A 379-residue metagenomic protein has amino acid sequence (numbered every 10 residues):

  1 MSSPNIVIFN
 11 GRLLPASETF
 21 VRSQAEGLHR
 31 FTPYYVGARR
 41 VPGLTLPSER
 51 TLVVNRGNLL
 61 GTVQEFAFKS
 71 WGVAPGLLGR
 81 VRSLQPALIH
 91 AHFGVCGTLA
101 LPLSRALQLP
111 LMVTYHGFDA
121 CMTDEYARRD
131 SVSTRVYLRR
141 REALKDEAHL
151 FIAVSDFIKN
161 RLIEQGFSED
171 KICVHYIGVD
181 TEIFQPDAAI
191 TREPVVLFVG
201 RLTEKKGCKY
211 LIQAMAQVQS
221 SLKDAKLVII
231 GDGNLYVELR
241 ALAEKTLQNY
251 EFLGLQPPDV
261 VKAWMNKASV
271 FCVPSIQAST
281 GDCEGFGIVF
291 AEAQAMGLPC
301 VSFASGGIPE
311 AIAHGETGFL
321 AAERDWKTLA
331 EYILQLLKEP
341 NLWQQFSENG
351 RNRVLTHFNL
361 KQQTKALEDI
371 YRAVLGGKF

Functional and structural regions predicted by a protein language model:
M1-R50: N-terminal subdomain of nucleotide-sugar transferases
V7, I152, A188-A216, V228: Conserved donor-binding/catalytic core segment of Leloir-type glycosyltransferases
P75-S83, P102, A106, F118-D119 (+1 more regions): Membrane-proximal helix-turn-helix segments that form the acceptor-binding/catalytic region of lipid-linked
F157, G178: Carbohydrate-associated surface elements
R240-K262: Nucleotide-activated donor-binding/catalytic signature segment of Leloir-type glycosyltransferases, i.e., the conserved
N266-G281, L298: Acidic donor-binding loop of glycosyltransferase active sites
F290, A295, P299-S302, I312: Short hydrophobic beta-strand element within catalytic cores of glycosyltransferases and related nucleotide-activated
P309-L334, K338-Q345: Change "using UDP/GDP/dTDP sugars" to "using nucleotide sugars
